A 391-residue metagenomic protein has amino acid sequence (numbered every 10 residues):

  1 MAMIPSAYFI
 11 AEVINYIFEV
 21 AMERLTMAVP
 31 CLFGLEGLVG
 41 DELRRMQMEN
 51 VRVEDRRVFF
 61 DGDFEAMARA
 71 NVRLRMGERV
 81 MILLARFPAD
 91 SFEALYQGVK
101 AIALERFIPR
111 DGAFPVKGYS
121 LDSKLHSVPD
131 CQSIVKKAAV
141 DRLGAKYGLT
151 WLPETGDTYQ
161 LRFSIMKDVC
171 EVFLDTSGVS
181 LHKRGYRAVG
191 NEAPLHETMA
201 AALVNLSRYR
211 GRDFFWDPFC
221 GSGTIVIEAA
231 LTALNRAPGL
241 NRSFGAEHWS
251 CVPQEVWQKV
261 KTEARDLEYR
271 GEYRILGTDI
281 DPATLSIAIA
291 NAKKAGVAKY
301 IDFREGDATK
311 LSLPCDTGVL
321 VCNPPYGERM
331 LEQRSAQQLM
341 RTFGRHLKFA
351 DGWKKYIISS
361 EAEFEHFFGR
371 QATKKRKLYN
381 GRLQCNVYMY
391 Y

Functional and structural regions predicted by a protein language model:
M1-M3: Methionine residue identity
P5-S6, E12-I14: Intrinsically disordered, low-complexity segments enriched in serine/proline and basic residues
I17-D157: Non-catalytic nucleic-acid substrate-recognition regions in nucleic-acid-modifying enzymes
E23-R45, R52, V58-R75, P129 (+3 more regions): S-adenosyl-L-methionine
C31, D279, S359: Short beta-strand/turn micro-motifs composed of small residues that flank or help shape donor/cofactor-binding pockets
L121-K124, S180, P325-R329: A short, flexible beta-alpha/helix-coil linker loop
L195-S312, E328-R329, S335-Q337: Conserved S-adenosyl-L-methionine
A308-K310, P314-Y391: C-terminal catalytic and target-recognition region of SAM-dependent MTase-like enzymes, primarily methyltransferases
